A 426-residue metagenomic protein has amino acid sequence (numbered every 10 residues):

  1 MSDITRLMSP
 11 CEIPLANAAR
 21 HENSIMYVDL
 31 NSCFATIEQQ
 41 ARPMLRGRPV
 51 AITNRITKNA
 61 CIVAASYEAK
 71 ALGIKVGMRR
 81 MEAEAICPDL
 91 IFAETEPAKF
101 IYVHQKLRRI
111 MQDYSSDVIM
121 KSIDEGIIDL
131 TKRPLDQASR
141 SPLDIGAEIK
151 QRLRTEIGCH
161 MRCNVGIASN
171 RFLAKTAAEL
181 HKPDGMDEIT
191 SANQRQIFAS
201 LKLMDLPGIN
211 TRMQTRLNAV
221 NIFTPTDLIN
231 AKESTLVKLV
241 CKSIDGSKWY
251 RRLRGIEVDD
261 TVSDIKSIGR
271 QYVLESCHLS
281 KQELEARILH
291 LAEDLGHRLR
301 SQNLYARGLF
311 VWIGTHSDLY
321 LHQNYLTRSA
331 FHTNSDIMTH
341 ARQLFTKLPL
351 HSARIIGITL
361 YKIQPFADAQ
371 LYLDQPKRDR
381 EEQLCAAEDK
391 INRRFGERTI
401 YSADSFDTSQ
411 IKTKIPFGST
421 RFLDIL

Functional and structural regions predicted by a protein language model:
M1-R251, E257-D259, H297, R378-L426: Gly/Gly-Pro- and Ser/Thr-rich, intrinsically disordered tail segments characteristic of DNA damage-repair and tolerance
P14-A18, Y27, M213-A353, I425: DNA-contacting surface of Y-family translesion DNA polymerases
P88, I268-V273, D368-A369: A short, surface-exposed helix-loop junction/capping segment
I127-K132, L321-T327, A367-D374, I415: Short, hydrophobic beta-strand segments
C159-M161, Y305, S352, A367: Short loop/turn segments at connectors of secondary-structure elements within structured domains
I167-R171, R252-L253, Y305-H316, R354-Q364 (+1 more regions): A glycine-rich phosphate-binding loop feature that marks nucleotide/adenosyl-phosphate handling sites
S335-R394: C-terminal hydrophobic structural anchor segments that stabilize assembly/packing rather than catalytic chemistry
